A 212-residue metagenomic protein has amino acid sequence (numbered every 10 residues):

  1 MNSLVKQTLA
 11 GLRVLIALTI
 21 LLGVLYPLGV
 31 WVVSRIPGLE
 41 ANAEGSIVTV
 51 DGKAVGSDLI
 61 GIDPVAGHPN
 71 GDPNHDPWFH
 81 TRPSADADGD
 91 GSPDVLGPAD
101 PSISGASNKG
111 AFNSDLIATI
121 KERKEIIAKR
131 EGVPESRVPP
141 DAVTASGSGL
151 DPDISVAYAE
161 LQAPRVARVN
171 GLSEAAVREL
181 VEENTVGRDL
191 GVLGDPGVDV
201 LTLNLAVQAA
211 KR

Functional and structural regions predicted by a protein language model:
M1-L21: Membrane-entry signal-anchor segments at the cytosolic-membrane interface, especially the N-terminal signal anchor
A10, V14, G23, L28-Q162 (+3 more regions): Flexible, solvent-exposed loop/hinge segments and secondary-structure transition points
L18, V156, E160, G197-L201: Short alpha-helical patches at coil-to-helix transitions and adjacent helical residues in well-structured domains
E174-R178, A210: Long, amphipathic alpha-helical surface segments
V181-E183: Short, conserved phosphate-binding/catalytic loop or strand-edge motifs used in phosphoryl-/nucleotidyl-transfer
G191-R212: Extracytoplasmic/luminal low-complexity segments enriched in Pro/Gly and acidic/polar residues that act as flexible
